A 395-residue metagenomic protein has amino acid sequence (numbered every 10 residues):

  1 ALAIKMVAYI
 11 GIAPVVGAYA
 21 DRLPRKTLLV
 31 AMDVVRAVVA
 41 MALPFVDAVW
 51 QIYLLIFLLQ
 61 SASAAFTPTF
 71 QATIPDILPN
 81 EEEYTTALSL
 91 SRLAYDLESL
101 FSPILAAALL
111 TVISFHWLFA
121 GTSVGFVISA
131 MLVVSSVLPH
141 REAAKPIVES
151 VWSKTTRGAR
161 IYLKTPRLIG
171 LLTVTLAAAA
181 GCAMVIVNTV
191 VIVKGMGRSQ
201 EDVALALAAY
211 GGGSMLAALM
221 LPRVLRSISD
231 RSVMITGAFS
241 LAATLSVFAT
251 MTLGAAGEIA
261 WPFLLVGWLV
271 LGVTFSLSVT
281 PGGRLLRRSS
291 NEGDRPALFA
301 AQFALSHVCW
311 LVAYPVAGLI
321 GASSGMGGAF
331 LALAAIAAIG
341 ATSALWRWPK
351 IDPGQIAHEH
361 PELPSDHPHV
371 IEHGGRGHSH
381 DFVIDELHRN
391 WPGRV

Functional and structural regions predicted by a protein language model:
Y9-F45: Conserved MFS/SLC helix-loop-helix module at the cytosolic interface between two early adjacent transmembrane helices
I10-P24, A217-D230, G321-A322: Helix-to-loop junctions at the C-terminal end of transmembrane segments in multipass secondary transporters
R22-D33, R226-S240: Cytoplasmic membrane-interface "Motif A"-like loop-to-helix N-cap segments of 12-TM Major Facilitator Superfamily
V34-A48, S240-G257: C-terminal ends and interior cores of transmembrane alpha-helices in multi-pass membrane transporters/permeases
A42-V46, F101-G121, G195-M196, V312-L331: Transmembrane alpha-helix termini and helix-breaking/packing motifs in multi-pass membrane transporters
I56-S99: Cytoplasmic helix-loop-helix junction between adjacent transmembrane helices in 12-TM secondary transporters
A72, D76-I77, F119-E149, S227 (+1 more regions): Helix-loop junctions on the cytosolic side of multi-pass membrane transporters, especially the intracellular loop
F101, L110-A120, K154, R160-M220 (+1 more regions): A single, central transmembrane helix in multi-pass transporters
